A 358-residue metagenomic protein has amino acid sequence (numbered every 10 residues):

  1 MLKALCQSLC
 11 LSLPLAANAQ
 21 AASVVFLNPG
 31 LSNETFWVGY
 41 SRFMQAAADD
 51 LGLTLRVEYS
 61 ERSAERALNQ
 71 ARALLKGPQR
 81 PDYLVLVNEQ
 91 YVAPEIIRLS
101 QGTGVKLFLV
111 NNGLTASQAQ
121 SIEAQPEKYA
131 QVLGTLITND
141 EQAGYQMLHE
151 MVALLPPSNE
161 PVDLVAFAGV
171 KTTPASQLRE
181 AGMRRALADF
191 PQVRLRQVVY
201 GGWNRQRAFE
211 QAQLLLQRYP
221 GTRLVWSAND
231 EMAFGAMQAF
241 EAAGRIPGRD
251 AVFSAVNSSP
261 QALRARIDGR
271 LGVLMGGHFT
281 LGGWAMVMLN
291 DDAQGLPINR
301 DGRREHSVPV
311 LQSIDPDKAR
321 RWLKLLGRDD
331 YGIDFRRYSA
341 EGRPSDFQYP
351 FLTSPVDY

Functional and structural regions predicted by a protein language model:
S23-F43, A47, R56-Q70, L86-Y91 (+1 more regions): Extracytoplasmic "Venus flytrap"
F26-L27, P78-N88, K106-N111, V165-A166 (+4 more regions): Periplasmic-binding protein-like
T35-L51, A143-E150, P174-V193, Q211 (+2 more regions): Short, solvent-exposed amphipathic alpha-helices that sit in or adjacent to ligand/effector-binding or catalytic
R66-D82, F209-G221: Short, well-structured alpha-helical segments in soluble
A67, G134-V162, A208, S258 (+2 more regions): Hydrophobic alpha-helical segments within soluble ligand-binding/sensing domains
R98-Q142, A262: Flexible loop/hinge segments that line or gate small-molecule binding clefts
L107-Q120, S227-L271, T280: Venus flytrap/periplasmic-binding-protein-like
F167, W284-Y358: Hinge/cleft segment of the Venus flytrap/periplasmic-binding protein
